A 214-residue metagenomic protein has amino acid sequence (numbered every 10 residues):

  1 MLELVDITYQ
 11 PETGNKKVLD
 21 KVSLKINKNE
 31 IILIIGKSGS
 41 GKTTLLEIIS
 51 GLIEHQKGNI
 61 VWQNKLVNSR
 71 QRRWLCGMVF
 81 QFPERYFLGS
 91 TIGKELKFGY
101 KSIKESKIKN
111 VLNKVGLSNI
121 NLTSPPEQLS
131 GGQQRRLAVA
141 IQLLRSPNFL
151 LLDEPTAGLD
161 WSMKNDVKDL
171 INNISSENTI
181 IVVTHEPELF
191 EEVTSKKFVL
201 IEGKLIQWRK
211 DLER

Functional and structural regions predicted by a protein language model:
S50: Helix-to-loop junction immediately C-terminal to a conserved catalytic motif
G58-W74, L117: Conserved ABC transporter NBD signature motif
E105-I120: Conserved ABC ATPase "signature" region
P125-L129, Q133: Conserved ABC ATPase signature
Q142-L143: ABC ATPase C-loop
L150-E154: Catalytic Walker B motif of ABC-type/P-loop ATPase nucleotide-binding domains
D160: ABC-family nucleotide-binding domains
N178-T184: Conserved H-loop
